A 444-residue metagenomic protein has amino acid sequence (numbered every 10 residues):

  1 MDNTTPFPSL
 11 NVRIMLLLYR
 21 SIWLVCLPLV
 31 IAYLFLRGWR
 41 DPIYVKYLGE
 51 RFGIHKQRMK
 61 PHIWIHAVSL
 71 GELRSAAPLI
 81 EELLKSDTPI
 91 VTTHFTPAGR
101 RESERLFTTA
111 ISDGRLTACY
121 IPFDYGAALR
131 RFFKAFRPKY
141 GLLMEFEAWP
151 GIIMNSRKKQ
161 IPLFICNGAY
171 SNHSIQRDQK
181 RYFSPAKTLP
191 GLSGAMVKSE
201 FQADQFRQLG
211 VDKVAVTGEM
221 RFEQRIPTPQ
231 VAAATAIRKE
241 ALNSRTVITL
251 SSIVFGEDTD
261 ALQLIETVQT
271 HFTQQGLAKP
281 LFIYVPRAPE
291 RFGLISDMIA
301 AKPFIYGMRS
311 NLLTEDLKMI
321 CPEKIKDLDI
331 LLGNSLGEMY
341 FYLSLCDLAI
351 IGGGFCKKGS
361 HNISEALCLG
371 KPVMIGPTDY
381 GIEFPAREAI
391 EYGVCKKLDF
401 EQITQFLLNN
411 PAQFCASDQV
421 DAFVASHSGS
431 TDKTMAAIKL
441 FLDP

Functional and structural regions predicted by a protein language model:
D2-P444: Nucleotide-activated sugar donor-binding and catalytic core shared by glycosyltransferases and related lipid-linked
